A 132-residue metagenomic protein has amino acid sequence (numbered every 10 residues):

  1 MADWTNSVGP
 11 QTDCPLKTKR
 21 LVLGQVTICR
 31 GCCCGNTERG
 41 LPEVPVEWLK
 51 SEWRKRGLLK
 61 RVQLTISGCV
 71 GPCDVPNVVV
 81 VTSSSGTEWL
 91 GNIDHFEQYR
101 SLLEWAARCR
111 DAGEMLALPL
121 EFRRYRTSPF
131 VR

Functional and structural regions predicted by a protein language model:
M1-Q11, G57-I66: Short, mixed-charge, low-aromatic patches
A2-K19, A117-R132: Secretory/periplasmic and organellar redox-cofactor proteins
L16-T27, K50-P72: Immediate flanking context of iron-sulfur cluster ligation sites
G24-R39, T65-S83: Local cysteine-cluster metal-coordination motifs and their immediate loop/turn environment, predominantly Fe-S cluster
G40-V62, L90-H95, L103-E104: Ferredoxin-type iron-sulfur electron-transfer modules in oxidoreductases and energy-metabolism complexes
V75, V80-G86, L90-F96, A106-R132: Short flanking/linker segments adjacent to small metal-binding domains or redox-active Cys/His motifs
